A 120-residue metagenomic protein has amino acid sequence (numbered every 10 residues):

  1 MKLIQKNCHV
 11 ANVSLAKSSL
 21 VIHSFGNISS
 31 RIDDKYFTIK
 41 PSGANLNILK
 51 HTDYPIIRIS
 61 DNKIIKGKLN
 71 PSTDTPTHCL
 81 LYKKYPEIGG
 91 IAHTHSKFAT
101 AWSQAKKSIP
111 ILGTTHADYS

Functional and structural regions predicted by a protein language model:
M1-S120: Glycine-rich flexible loops
